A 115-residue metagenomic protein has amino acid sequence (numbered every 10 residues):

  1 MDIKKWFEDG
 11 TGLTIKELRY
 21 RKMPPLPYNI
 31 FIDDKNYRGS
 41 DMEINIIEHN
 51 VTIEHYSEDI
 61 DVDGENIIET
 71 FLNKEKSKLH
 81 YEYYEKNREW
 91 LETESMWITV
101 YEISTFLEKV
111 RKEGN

Functional and structural regions predicted by a protein language model:
M1-E43, I60-D63, E89-T93: Small/polar-rich, solvent-exposed N-terminal microdomains that initiate assembly or binding
G10, S57, F71-S77, M96: A generic structural signal for ordered secondary structure
K22, K35-E48, Y84-N115: Short, charged interaction patches at domain edges and termini
Y28-N29, V51, Y101: A broad, low-specificity signal marking well-ordered, structured residues that form hydrophobic/aromatic
N29-I30, T70-E92, S104: Short beta-strand and beta-hairpin "edge-sheet" elements
I44-E58: Short glycine-rich, basic-tinged beta-strand/loop micro-motifs
I60-I67, R111-G114: Short, conserved charged micro-motifs
